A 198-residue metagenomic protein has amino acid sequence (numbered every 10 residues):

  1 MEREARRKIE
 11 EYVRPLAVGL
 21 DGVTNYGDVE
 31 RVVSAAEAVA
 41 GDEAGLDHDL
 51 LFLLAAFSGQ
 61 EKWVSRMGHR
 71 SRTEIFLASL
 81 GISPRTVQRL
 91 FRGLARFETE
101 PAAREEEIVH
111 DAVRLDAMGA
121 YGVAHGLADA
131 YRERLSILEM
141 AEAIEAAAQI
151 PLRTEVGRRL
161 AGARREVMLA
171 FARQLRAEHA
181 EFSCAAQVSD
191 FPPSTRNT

Functional and structural regions predicted by a protein language model:
M1-E4, A17-G45, F57, E100-T198: Divalent metal-dependent phosphate-bond-processing catalytic cores, especially two-metal-ion Mg2+/Mn2+ enzymes that act
A5-K8, D49-L50: Short coil-to-beta-strand
V32-E37, M67-S79: An active-site-proximal "capping" alpha-helix that borders the catalytic cofactor pocket
G45-L46, I82: Helix N-cap/coil-helix junction residues
L46-H69, T73, R89-T99: His-Asp-centered metal-binding catalytic motifs of divalent-metal-dependent phosphohydrolases/nucleases
S58-G59, L77, G81-I82: Structured N-terminal alpha/beta-domain signature that marks small ligand/cofactor-binding or signaling modules
S83-V87: Membrane-interface starts of transmembrane alpha-helices
